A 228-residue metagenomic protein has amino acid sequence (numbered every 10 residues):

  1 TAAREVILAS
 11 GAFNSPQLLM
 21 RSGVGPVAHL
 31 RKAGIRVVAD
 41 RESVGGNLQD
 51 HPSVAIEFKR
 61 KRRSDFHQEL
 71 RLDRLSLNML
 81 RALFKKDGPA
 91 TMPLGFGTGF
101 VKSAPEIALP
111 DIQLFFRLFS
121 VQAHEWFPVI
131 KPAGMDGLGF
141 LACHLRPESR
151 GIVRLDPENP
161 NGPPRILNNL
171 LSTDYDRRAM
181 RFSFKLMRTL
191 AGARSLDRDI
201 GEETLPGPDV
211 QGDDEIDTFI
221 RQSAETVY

Functional and structural regions predicted by a protein language model:
T1-L80, G88-P89: Glycine-rich loop(s) and the adjacent beta-strand/alpha-helix scaffold that form part
K61-S64, M79-Y228: FAD-dependent oxidoreductase catalytic-site/capping-region signature
